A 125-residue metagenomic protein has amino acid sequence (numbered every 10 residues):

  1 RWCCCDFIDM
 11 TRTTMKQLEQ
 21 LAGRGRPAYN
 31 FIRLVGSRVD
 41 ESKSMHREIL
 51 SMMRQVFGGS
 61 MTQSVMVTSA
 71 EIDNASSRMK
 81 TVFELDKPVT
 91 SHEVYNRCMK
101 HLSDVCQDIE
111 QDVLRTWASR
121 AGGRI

Functional and structural regions predicted by a protein language model:
R1-S64: Conserved catalytic-core segment of NTP-binding enzymes
M10, H101-T116: C-terminal alpha-helix
E19, S77-L85, D108-L114: A general structural signal for short secondary-structure boundary/capping elements
G25-I32, V94-S103: Glycine-rich, flexible loop segments associated with nucleotide phosphate handling
A75-K100: C-terminal boundary of histidine-terminating zinc-finger modules
W117-I125: C-terminal helical "lid" subdomain and adjoining coupling/linker elements of P-loop NTPases
